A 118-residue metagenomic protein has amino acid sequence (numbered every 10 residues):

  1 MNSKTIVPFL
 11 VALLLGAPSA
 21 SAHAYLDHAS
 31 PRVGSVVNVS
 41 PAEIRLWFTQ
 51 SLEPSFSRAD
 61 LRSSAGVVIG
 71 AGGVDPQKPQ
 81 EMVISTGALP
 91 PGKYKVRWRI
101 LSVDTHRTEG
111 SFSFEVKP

Functional and structural regions predicted by a protein language model:
M1-V7: Bacterial N-terminal signal peptides that target proteins for export
G16-S19: N-terminal signal peptide c-region/cleavage motif recognized by signal peptidases
A22-S40: N-terminal edge beta-strand
S35-V39, E43-Q50, T105-P118: Extended, polar beta-sheet/loop recognition surfaces of beta-rich domains that mediate binding to diverse ligands
I44-L46, Q50-G72: Short, surface-exposed alpha-helix to beta-strand junction/turn motifs within ectodomains of secreted and cell-envelope
Q80-I84: Short strand-edge motifs at loop-to-beta-strand transitions and within beta-strands of extracellular beta-rich domains
S85, P90-V96: A glycine-anchored, Pro-Gly-centered beta-turn/N-cap motif
R99-V103: Beta-strand-rich extracellular modules
